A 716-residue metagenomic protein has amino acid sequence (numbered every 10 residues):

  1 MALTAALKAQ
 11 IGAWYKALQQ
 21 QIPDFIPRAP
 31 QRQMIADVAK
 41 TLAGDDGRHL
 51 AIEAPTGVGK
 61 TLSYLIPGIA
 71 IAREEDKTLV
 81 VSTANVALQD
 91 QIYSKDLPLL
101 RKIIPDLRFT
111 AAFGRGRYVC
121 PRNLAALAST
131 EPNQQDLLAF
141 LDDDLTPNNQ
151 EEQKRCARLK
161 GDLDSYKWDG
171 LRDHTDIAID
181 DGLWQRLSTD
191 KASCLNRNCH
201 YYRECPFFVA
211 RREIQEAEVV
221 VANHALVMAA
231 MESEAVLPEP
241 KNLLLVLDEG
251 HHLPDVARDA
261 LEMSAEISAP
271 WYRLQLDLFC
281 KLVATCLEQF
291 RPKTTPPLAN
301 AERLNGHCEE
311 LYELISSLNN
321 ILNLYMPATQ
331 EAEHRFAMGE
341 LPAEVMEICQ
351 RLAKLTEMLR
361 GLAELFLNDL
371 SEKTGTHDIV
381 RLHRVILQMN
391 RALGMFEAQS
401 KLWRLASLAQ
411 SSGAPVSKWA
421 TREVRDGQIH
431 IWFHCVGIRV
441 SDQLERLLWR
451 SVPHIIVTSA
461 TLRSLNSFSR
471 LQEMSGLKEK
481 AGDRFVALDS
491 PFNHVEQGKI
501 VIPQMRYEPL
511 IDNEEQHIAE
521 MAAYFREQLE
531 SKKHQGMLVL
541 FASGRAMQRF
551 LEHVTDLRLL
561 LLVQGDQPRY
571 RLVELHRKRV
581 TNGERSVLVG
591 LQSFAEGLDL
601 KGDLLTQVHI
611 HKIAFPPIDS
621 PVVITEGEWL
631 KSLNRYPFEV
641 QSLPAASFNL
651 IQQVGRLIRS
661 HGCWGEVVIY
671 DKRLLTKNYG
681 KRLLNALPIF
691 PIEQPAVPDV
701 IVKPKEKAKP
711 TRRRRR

Functional and structural regions predicted by a protein language model:
A2-Q20, I26, E75-T78, T83-E218 (+2 more regions): A substrate-engagement module of RecA-like helicase motors
G44-I66: Walker A/P-loop
Y64, A70, D90, S94-P98 (+4 more regions): Signature of the SF2 helicase/ATPase Hel1-core->accessory helical subdomain module
T78-A87, I456-A460, Q535-A542, I669-Y670: Conserved RecA-like ASCE P-loop NTPase motor core of nucleic-acid helicases/translocases
Q185-E218, M228-L237, L365-R506, H517 (+2 more regions): A contiguous, basic/glycine-rich beta-loop/short-helix subdomain that forms a polymer-engagement track
R446, P503-A542: Conserved interdomain hinge at the start of the Helicase C-terminal
P503-E515, D566-L675: Conserved RecA-like P-loop NTPase helicase motor core
A542-D566: Conserved helicase motor "Helicase C" RecA-like lobe of SF1/SF2 P-loop NTPases
